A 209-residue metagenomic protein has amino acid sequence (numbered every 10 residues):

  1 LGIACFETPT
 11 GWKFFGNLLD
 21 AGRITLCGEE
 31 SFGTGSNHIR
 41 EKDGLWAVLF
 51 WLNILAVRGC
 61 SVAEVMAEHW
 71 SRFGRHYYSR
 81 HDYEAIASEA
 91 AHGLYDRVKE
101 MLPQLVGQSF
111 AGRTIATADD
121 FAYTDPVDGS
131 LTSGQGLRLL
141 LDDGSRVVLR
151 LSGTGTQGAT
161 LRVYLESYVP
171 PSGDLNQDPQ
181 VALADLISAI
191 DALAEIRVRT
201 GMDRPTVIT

Functional and structural regions predicted by a protein language model:
L1-S167, P171-P179, L183, I187-T209: Phosphate-binding and adjacent anionic-ligand microenvironments
